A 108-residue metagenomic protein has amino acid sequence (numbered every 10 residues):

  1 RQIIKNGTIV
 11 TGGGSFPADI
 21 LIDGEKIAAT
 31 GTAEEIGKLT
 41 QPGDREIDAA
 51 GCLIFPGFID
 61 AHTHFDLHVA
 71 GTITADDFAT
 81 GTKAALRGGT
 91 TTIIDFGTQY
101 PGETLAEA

Functional and structural regions predicted by a protein language model:
R1-Q2, T8-P56: Histidine-rich, glycine-flanked metal-binding segment
G7, E25, A85, G89: Residue-level signal for inorganic ion chemistry
A49-A108: Metal-associated gating/positioning segment near the N- to mid-region
